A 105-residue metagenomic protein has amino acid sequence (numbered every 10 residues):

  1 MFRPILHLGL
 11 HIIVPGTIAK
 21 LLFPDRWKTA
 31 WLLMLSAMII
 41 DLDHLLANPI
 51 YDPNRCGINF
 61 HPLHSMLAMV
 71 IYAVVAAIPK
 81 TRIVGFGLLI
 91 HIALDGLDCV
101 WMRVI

Functional and structural regions predicted by a protein language model:
M1-I105: N-terminal membrane-targeting hydrophobic helices
